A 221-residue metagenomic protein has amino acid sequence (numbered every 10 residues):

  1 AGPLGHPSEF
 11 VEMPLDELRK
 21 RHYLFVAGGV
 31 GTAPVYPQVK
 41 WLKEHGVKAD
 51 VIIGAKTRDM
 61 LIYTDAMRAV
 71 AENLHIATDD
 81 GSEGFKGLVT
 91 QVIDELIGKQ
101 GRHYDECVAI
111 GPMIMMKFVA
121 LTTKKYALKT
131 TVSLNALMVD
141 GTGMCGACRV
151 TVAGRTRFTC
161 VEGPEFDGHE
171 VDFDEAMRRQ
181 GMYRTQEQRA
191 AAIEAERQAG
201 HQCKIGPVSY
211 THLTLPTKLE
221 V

Functional and structural regions predicted by a protein language model:
A1-V139: FNR/FR-type flavoprotein reductase catalytic core
H6, F85, T130, T156 (+2 more regions): Glycine-rich, flexible loop/turn motifs
A49, G98-H103, V152-F158, M177-A190: Short secondary-structure transition/capping segments
V70, V150-T151, F173, Q188: Short alpha-helix boundary/capping motifs
A136-P164, H201-I205: Local cysteine-cluster metal-coordination motifs and their immediate loop/turn environment, predominantly Fe-S cluster
V161, F166-S209: Short Fe-S-cluster ligation motifs
T211-T217: Conserved small/polar residues in nucleotide/adenosyl-binding loops
